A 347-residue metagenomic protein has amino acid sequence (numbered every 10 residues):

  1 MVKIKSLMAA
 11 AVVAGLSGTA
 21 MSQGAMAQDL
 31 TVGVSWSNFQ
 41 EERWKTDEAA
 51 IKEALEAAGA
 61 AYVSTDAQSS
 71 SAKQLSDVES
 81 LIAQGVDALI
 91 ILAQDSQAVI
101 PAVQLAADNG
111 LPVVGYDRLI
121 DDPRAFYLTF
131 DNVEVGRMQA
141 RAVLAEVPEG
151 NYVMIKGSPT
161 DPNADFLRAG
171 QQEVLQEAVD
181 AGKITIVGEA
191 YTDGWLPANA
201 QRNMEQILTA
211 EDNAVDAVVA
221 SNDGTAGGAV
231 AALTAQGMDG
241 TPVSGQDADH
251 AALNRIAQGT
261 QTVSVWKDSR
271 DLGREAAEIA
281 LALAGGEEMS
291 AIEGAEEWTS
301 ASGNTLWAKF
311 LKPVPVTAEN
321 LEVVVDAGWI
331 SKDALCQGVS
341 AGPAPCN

Functional and structural regions predicted by a protein language model:
M1-A27: Gram-negative bacterial Sec-dependent N-terminal signal peptides
K3, Q23-N347: A residue-level marker of the well-folded mature domains of exported/periplasmic proteins
